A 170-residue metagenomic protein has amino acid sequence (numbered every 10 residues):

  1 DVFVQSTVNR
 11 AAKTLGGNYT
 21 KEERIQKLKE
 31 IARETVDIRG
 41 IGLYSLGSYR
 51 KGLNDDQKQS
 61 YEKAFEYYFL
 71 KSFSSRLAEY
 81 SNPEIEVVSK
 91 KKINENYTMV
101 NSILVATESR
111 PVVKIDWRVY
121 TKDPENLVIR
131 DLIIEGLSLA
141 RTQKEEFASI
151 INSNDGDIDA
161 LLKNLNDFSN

Functional and structural regions predicted by a protein language model:
D1-F73, L77: Early exported N-terminus immediately downstream of N-terminal targeting peptides
N18, K91, I133-G136: Short loop or secondary-structure boundary microenvironments that flank and position key functional residues
L43-G47, E79-E84, S149-I151: Juxtamembrane/interface motifs at transmembrane-helix termini
R50, Y67-Y68, A106-T107, I134-L139: Solvent-exposed loop/turn segments at secondary-structure junctions within structured extracellular/periplasmic domains
K71-V113, N164, F168-N170: Surface-exposed, charged secondary-structure patches
A106-R110, T121-D123, S153-G156: Short, charged helix-to-loop "capping" segments that act as catalytic/coupling loops
V112-R141: Short beta-strand edge/turn micro-motifs at domain boundaries
D131-N170: Low-complexity, intrinsically disordered terminal/linker segments enriched in charged and Gly/Pro repeats
